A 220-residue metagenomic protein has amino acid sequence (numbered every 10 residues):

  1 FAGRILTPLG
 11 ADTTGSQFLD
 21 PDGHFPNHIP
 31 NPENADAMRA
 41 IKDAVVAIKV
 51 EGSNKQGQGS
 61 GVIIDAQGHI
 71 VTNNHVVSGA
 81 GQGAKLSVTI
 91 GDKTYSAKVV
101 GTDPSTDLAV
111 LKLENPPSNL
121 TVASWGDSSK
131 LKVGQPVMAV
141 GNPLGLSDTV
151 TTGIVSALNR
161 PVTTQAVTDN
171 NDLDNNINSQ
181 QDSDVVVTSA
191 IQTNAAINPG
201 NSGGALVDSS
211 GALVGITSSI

Functional and structural regions predicted by a protein language model:
F1-I220: Serine-dependent protease modules
